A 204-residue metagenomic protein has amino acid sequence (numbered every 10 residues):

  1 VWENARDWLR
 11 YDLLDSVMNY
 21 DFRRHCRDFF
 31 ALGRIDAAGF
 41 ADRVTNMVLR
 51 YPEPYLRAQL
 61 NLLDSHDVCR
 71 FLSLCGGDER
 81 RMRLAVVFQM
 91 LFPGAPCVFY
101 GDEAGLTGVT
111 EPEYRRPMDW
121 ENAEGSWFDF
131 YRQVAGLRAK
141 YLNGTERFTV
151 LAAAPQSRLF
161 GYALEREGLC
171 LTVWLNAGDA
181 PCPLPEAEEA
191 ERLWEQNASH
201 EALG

Functional and structural regions predicted by a protein language model:
V1-E53, F88, T107-Q133, E165 (+1 more regions): Active-site-proximal helices and loops of the catalytic beta/alpha 8
D7, R50, Q59, R138-A139: Charged, low-complexity, helix-prone segments enriched in Lys/Glu/Asp/Gln
Y11, D15-N19, R27, Q59-L60 (+6 more regions): Generic secondary-structure boundary/loop-capping signal
D42, G77-E79, P93-V98, D102-G204: Carbohydrate-interacting/catalytic domains
M47-L49, A85-V87, T149, L159-Y162: Generic recognition of flexible, low-complexity loop/linker segments
E53-G77: Active-site clefts of carbohydrate-active enzymes
D67, M90, G94: Hydrophobic/aromatic-lined pockets within catalytic cores
R80-L91: Short, hydrophobic/aliphatic alpha-helical segments
